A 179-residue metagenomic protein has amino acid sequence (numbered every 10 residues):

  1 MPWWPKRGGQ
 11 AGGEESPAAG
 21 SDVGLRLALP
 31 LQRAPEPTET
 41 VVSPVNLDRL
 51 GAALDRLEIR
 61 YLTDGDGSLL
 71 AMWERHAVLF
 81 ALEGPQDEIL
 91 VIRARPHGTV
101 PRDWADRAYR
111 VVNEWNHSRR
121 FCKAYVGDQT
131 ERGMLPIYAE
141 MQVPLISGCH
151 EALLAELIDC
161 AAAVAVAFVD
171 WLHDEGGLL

Functional and structural regions predicted by a protein language model:
M1-E83: Charge-rich, low-complexity N-terminal segments
T40, P44, R102, G148-A155: Ordered, soluble secondary-structure elements with a strong preference for glycine-centered loop motifs and nearby
G67-L69, H76-D106: Hydrophobic-cavity lipid-handling domains and compact docking modules
A94-P136, E140: Short, internal acidic amphipathic alpha-helical interface segments that mediate docking to partner proteins
Y125, Q129-D159, D170-L179: Well-ordered alpha/beta subsegment
C160-V166: Glycine-rich, aromatic-bearing surface loops/beta-hairpins
